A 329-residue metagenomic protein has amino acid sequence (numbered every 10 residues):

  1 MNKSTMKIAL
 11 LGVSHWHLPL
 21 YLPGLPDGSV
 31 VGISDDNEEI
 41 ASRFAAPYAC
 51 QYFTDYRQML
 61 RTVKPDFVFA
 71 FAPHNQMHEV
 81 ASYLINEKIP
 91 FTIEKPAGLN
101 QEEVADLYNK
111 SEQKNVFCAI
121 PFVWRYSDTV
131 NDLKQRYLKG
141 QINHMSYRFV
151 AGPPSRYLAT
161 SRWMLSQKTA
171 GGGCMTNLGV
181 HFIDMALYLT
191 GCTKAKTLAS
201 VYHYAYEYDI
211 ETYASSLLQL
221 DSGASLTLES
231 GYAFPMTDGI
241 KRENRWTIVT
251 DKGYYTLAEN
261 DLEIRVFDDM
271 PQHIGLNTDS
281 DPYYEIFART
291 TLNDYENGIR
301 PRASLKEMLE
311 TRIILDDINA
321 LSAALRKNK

Functional and structural regions predicted by a protein language model:
M1-P47: N-terminal Rossmann-like dinucleotide-binding module
M1-T5, L10, A45, Q58-L60 (+3 more regions): C-terminal helix-rich "cap/oligomerization" subdomain common to oxidoreductases
Y48-K110: Beta-loop-alpha module in the N-terminal Rossmann-like domain of NAD(P)-dependent dehydrogenases, especially those
T54, I93, C118-I120, L257: Hydrophobic residues in well-ordered beta-strands that form the structural core
A105-V123, I142-M145: Rossmann-fold dehydrogenase core element
V123, D238, E243-I313, R326-K329: C-terminal glycine/acidic-rich active-site capping loop/insertion
W124-E207: Predominantly a Rossmann-like dinucleotide-binding segment in NAD(P)-dependent oxidoreductases
D184-D261, R289-N297: Contiguous beta-strand/loop segments that form the cofactor/metal-binding neighborhood of enzyme cores
